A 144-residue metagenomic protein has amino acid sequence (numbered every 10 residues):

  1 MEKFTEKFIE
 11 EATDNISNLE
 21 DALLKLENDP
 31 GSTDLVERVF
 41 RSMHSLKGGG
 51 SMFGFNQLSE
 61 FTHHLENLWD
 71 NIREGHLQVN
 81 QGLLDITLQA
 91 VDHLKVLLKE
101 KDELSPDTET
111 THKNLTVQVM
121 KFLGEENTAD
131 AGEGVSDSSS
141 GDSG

Functional and structural regions predicted by a protein language model:
M1-G144: Non-catalytic helical tethers at domain boundaries
